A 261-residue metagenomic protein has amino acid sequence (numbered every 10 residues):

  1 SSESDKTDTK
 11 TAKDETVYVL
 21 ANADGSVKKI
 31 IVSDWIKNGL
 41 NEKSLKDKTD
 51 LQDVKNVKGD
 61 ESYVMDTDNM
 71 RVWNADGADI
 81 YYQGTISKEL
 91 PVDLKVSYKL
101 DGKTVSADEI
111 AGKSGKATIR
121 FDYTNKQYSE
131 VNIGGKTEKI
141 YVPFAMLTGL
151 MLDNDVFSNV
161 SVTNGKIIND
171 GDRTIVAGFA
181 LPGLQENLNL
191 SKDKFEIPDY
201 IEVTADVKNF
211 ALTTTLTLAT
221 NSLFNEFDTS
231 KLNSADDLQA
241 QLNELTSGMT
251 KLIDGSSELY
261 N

Functional and structural regions predicted by a protein language model:
S1-Y260: Cytosol-facing boundaries of transmembrane alpha helices in integral membrane proteins
